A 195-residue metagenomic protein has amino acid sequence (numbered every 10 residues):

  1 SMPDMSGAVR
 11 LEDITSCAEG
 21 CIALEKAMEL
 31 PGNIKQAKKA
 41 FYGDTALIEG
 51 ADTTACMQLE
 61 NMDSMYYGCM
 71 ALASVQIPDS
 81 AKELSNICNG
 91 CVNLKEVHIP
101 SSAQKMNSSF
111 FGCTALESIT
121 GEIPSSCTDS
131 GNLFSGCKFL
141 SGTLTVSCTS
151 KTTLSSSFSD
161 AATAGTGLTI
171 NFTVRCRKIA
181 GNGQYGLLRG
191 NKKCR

Functional and structural regions predicted by a protein language model:
S1-E12, C21-Q36, T45-E60, M70-E83 (+5 more regions): Structural signature of tandem-repeat unit edges
D13-E19, Q36-Y42, N61-Y67, S85-N89 (+4 more regions): Consensus positions within tandem repeat domains that build extended binding/scaffold surfaces
